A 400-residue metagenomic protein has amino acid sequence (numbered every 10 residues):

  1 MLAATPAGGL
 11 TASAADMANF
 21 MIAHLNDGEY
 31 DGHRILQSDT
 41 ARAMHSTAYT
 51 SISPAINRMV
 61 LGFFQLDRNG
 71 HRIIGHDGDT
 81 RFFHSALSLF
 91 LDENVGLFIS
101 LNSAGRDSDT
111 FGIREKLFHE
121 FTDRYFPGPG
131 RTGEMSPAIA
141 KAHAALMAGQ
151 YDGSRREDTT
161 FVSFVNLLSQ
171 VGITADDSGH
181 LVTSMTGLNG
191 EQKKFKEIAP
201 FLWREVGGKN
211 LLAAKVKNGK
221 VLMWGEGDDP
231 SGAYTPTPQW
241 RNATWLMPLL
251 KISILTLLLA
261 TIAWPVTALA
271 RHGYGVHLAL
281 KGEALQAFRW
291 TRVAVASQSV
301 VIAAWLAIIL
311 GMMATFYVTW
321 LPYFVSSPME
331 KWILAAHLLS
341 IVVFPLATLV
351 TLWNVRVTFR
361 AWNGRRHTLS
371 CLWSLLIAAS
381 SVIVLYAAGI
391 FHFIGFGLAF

Functional and structural regions predicted by a protein language model:
M1-G273, L280-K281: Catalytic loop of the DD-peptidase/beta-lactamase superfamily, centered on the K-T-G motif and neighboring
S13, L255-G275, L346-A361, Y386-I390: Alpha-helical transmembrane segments
A18, A260-A263, V301-A314, S340-W353 (+1 more regions): Membrane-embedded alpha-helical transmembrane segments of multi-pass integral membrane proteins
N94, M247-T256, S327-T348, S374: Alpha-helical transmembrane segments of polytopic membrane proteins
L258-A303, N363-G364: Juxtamembrane interface at the cytosolic side of transmembrane helices
A268-G273, A307-Y323, F393: Membrane-helix interface motif
E283-A307, L339, S370-L385: Transmembrane alpha-helical segments of multi-pass membrane proteins
A387-F400: Juxtamembrane boundary at the C-terminal end of a transmembrane helix
